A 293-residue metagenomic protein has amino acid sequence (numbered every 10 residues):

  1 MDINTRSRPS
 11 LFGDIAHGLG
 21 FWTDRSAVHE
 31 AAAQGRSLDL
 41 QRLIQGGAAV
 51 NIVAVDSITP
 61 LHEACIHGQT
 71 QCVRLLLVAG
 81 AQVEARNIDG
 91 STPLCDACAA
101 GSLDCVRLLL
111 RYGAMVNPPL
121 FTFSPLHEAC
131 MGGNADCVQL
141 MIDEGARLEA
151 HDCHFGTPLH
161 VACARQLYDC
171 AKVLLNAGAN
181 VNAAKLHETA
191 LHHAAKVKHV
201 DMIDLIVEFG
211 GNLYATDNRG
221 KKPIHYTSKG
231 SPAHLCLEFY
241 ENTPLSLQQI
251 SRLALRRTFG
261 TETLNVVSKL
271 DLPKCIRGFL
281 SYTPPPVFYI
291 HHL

Functional and structural regions predicted by a protein language model:
D2-P60: N-terminal segments that cap or nucleate solenoid repeat domains
D2-R6, D204, F209, Y214-L293: Cullin-RING E3 adaptor/co-adaptor recruitment helices
F21, A54, N87, P119-L120 (+3 more regions): Ankyrin repeat boundary/linker residues
